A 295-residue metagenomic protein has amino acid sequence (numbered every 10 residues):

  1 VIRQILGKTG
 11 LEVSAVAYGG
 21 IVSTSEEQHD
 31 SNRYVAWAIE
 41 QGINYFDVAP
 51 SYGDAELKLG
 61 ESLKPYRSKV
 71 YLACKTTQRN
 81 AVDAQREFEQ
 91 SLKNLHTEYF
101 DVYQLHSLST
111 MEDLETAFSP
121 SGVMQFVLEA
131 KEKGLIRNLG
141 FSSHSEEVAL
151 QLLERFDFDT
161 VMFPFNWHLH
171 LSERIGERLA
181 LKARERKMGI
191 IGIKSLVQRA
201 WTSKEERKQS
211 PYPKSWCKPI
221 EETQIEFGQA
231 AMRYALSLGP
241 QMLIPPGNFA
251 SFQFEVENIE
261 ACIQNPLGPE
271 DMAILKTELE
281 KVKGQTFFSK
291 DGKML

Functional and structural regions predicted by a protein language model:
V1-V70: N-terminal binding-site loop/beta-alpha segment at the start of enzyme catalytic domains that lines or forms
L6, Y18, F46, L59 (+8 more regions): Conserved, mostly hydrophobic/aromatic
G7-G10, E40, L59-S68, E89-E98 (+2 more regions): Acidic (Asp/Glu)-rich catalytic clusters
V16-H29, A73-D83, E115, P213-I225: Active-site mouth loops of central-metabolism enzymes
T24-H29, A49-L57, T77-A84, M111 (+1 more regions): Acidic-and-aromatic substrate-binding clefts and catalytic sites of carbohydrate-active enzymes
S25-A38, A81-H96, H144-L153, E226-M232: Short, acidic/polar
E56-K75, V123-G134, E185: Alpha-helix-loop-beta-strand connector modules within alpha/beta enzyme cores
L108-L295: Beta/alpha (TIM)-barrel catalytic core signal, keyed to glycine-rich beta->alpha loops juxtaposed to Asp/Glu that bind
